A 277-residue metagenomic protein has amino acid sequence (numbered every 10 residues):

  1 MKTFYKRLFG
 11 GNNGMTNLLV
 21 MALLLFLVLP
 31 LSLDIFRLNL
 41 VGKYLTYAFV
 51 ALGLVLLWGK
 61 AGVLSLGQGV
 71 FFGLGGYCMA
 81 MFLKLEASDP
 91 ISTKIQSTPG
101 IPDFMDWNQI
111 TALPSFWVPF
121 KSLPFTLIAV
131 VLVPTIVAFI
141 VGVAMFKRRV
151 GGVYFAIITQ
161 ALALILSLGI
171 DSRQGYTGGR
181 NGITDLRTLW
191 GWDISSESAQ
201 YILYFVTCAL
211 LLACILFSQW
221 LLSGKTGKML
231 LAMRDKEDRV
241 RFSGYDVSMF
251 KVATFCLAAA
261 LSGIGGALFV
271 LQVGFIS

Functional and structural regions predicted by a protein language model:
M1-S277: Transmembrane alpha-helices and adjacent helix-loop boundaries
